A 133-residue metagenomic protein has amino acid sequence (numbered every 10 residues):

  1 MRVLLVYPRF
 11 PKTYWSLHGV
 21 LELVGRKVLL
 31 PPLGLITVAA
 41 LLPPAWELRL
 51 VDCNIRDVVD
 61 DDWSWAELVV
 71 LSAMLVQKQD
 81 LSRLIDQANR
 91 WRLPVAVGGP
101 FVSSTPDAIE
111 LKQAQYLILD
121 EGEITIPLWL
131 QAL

Functional and structural regions predicted by a protein language model:
M1-V28: Short glycine-rich His-centered loop
P31: N-terminal glycine-rich dinucleotide-binding loop that anchors FAD/FMN and/or NAD(P) in oxidoreductases
G34, V38-L133: Glycine-rich beta-alpha loop elements in corrinoid/cobalamin-binding modules across cobalamin-dependent enzymes
